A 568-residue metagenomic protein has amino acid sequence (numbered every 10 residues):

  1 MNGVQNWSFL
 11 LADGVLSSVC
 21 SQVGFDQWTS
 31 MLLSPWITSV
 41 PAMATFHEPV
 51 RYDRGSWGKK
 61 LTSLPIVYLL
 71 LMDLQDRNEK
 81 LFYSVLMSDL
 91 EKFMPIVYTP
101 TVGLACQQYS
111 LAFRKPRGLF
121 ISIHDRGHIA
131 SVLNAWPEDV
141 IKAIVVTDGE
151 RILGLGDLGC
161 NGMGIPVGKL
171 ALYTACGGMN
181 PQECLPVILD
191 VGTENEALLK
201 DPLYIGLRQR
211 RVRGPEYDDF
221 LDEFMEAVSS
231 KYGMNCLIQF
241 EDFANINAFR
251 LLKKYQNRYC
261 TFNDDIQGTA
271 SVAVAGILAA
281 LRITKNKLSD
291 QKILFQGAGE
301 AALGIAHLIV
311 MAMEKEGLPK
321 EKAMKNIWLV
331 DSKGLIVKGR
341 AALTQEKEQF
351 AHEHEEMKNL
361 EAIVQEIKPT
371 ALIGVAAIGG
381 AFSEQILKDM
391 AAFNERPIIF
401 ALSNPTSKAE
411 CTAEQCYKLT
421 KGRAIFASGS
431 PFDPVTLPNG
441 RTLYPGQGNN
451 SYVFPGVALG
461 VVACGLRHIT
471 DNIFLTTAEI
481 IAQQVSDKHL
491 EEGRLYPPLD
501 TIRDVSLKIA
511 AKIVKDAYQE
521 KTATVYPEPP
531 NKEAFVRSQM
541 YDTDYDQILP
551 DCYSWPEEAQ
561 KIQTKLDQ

Functional and structural regions predicted by a protein language model:
G14, C20, G24-C260, D516 (+1 more regions): N-terminal ligand-binding/catalytic initiation module
G24, L32, R54, T261-G268 (+6 more regions): Adenosine-phosphate binding glycine-rich loop
E79, Y98, V102, C106 (+20 more regions): Generic structural signal for well-ordered, non-membrane alpha-helical segments in soluble metabolic enzymes
G154-G164, E196-L203, A248-K254, V274-L278 (+7 more regions): Short acidic, glycine/serine/threonine-rich loops at helix termini
M179, K231, A280-S289, M311-K325 (+3 more regions): Secondary-structure transition/capping motifs at alpha-helix termini and the adjoining loop/turn into the next element
E183, N235-E241, K287-Q291, E316-K325 (+2 more regions): Flexible, glycine/charged-enriched surface loops at secondary-structure junctions
R258, N263-A371: Glycine-rich phosphate/diphosphate-binding loop of Rossmann-like nucleotide-binding domains
L360-G422, G465: Long hydrophobic segments that form regular secondary structure
